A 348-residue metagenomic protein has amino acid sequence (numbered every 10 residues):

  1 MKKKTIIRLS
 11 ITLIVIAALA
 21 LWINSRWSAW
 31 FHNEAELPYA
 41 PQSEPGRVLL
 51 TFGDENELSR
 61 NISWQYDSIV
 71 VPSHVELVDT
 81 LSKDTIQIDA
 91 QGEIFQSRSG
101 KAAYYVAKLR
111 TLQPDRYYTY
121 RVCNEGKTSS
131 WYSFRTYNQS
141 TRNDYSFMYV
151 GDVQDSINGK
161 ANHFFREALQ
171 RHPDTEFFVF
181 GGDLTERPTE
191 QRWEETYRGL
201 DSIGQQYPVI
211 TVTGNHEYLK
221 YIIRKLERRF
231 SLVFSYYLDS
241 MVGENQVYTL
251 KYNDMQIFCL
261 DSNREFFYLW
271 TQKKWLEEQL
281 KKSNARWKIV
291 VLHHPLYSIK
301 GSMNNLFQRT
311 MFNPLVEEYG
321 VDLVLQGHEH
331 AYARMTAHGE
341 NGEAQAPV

Functional and structural regions predicted by a protein language model:
K2-Y149, R171: Acidic, histidine-bearing metal-coordination/catalytic regions of metal-dependent phosphoesterases
K83-Y104, F147-H163, L219-K220, S231-L238 (+2 more regions): Acidic/histidine-rich helix-loop elements that form or flank divalent-metal/phosphate-binding sites at the catalytic
V106-K108, Y117-R135, E190-N284, M311-F312 (+1 more regions): Extended active-site neighborhood of metal-dependent phosphoesterases/phosphodiesterases
D144-Q154, D254-R264, I289-H293, P347-V348: Active-site-proximal beta-strand elements of phosphoester/diester hydrolases
D144-Y221: Conserved, compact domain cores that house catalytic/ligand-binding motifs in diverse enzymes and effector modules
Y149-G151, F177-D183, P208-N215, L260-D261 (+2 more regions): Active-site neighborhood of phospho(di)ester-bond hydrolases with catalytic His/Asp-centered motifs
S283-E329, A344-Q345: Active-site-proximal segments of metal-dependent phosphoesterases and phosphodiesterases across multiple
